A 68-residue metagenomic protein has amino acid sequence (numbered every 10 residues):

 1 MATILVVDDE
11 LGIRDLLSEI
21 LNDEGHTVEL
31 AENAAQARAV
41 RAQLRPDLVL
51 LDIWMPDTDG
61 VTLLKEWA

Functional and structural regions predicted by a protein language model:
M1-L5: Non-catalytic signal-transmission and effector/linker regions of two-component phosphorelay proteins
D8, D52: Active-site residues of response regulator receiver
R14, P56: The feature encodes the CheY-like receiver
D15-D23: Charged docking surfaces used in two-component/phosphorelay signaling
N33-Q36, D59-T62: Acidic catalytic/metal-coordinating carboxylates
L44-L50: Active-site beta3 strand of CheY-like receiver
I53-W54, A68: The short loop immediately C-terminal to the conserved phospho-acceptor aspartate in CheY-like receiver
